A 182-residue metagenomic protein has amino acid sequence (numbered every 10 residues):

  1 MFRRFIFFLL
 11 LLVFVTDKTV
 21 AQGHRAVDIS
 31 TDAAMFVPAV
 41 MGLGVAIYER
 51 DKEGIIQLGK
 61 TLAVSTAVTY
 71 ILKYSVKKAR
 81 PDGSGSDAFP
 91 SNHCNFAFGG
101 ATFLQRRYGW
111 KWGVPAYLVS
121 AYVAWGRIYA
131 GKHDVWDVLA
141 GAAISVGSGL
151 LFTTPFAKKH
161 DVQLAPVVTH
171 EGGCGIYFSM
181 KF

Functional and structural regions predicted by a protein language model:
F2-A34, T69-Y70, Y74-F182: Replace "edges of transmembrane helices
V37-V45: Hydrophobic core of alpha-helical transmembrane segments in multi-pass integral membrane proteins
G44-V64: Interfacial segments of alpha-helical transmembrane regions
